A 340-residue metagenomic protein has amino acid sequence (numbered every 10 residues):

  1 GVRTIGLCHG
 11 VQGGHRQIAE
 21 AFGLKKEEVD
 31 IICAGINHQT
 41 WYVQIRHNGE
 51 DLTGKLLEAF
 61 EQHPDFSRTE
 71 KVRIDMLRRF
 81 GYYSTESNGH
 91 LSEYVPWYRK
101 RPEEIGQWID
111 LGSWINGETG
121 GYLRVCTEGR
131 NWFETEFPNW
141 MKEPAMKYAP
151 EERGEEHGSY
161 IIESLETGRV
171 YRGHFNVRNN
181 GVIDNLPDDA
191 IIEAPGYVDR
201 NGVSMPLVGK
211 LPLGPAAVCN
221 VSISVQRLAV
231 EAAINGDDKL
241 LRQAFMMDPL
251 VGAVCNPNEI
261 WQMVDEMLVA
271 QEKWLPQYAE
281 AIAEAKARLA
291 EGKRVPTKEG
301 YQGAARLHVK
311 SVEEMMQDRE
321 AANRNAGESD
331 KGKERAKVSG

Functional and structural regions predicted by a protein language model:
G1-R16: Rossmann-like NAD(P)(H) cofactor-binding subdomain of soluble oxidoreductases
H15, A19, G23-A336: Long, compositionally biased stretches enriched for glycine and/or charged residues
